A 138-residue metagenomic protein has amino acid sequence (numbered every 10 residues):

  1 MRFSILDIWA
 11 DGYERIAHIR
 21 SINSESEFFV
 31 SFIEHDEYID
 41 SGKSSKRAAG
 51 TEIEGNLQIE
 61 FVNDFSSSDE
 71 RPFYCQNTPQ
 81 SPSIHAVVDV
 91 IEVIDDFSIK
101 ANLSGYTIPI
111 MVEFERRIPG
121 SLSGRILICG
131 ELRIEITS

Functional and structural regions predicted by a protein language model:
M1-E14, F73-D96, G124-I128: Structural detector for short beta-strands of small beta-barrel domains
R2, H18, K46-A49, K100 (+1 more regions): Eukaryotic multi-domain/regulatory proteins enriched in long, charged, Gly/Pro-rich low-complexity regions and linkers
F3-I8, F29-S31, F61-S68, Y74-T78 (+1 more regions): Short linear motifs at secondary-structure transitions and domain/linker junctions
I8-D11, I22-S24, H35, Q58-V62 (+3 more regions): Generic structural motif
R15-R71: Acidic (E/D-rich), amphipathic helical modules within compact regulatory domains
S24-K46, N102-L122, L127-I134: Beta-strand/loop nucleic-acid-binding surfaces
N56-I84, G130-S138: OB-fold/S1-family single-stranded nucleic acid-binding modules
F73-Q76, V87-R117, I136-S138: Netrin-like (NTR/C345C) domain of secreted extracellular proteins
